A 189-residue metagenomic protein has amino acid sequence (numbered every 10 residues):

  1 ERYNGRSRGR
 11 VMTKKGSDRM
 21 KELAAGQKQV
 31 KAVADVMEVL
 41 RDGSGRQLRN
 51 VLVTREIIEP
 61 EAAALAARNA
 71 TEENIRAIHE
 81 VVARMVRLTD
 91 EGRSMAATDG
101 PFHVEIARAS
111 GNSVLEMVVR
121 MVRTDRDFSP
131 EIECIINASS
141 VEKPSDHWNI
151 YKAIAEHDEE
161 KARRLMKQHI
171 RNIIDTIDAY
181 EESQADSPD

Functional and structural regions predicted by a protein language model:
E1-T54: Short linear motifs at protein or domain termini
K15-D18, R84, N172, T176: Alpha-helical scaffold segments in carbohydrate-active enzymes
R41, A66, T89, I154-H157: Hydrophobic residues in alpha-helical segments
V51-E131, D146-H147, R164-N172: Conserved amphipathic alpha-helical segments that form helical-bundle/coiled-coil interaction surfaces
M121-D189: C-terminal all-alpha effector/ligand-binding and dimerization domain of prokaryotic HTH-type transcriptional repressors
